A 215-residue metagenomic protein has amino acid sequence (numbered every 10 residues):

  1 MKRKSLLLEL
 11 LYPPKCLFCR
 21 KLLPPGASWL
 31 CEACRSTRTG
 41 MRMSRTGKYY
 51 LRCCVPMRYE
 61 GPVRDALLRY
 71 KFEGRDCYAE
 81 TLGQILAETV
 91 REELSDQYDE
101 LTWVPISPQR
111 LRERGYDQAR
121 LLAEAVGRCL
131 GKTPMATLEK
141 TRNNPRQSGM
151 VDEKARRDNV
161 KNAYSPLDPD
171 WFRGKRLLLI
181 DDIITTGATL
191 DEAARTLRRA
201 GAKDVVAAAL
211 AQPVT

Functional and structural regions predicted by a protein language model:
M1-D181, T185-T215: Glycine-rich phosphate/pyrophosphate-handling loop used in enzymes and phosphotransfer proteins
